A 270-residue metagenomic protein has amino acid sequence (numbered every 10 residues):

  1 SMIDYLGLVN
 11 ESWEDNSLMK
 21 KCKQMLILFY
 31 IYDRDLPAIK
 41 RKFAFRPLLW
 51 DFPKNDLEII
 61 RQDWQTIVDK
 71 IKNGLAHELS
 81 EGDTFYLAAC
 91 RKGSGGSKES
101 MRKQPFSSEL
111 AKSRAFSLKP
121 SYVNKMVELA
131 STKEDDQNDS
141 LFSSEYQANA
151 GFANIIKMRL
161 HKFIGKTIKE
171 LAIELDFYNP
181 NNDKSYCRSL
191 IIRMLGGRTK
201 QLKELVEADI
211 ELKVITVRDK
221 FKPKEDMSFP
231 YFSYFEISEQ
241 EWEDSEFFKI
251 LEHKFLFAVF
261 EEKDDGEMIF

Functional and structural regions predicted by a protein language model:
M2-F270: Nucleic-acid endonuclease domains
